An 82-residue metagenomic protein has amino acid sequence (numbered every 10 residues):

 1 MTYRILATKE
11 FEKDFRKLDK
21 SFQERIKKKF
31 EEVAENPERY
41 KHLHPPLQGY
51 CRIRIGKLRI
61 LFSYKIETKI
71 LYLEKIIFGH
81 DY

Functional and structural regions predicted by a protein language model:
T2-K9, K13, E24, I55-L58 (+1 more regions): Enriched for short, Lys/Arg-rich terminal
K13, S21, E38, Q48 (+1 more regions): Short alpha-helical
S21-V33: Compact soluble domain cores
E31-I53: A short, surface-exposed loop/turn module that caps and links secondary-structure elements
